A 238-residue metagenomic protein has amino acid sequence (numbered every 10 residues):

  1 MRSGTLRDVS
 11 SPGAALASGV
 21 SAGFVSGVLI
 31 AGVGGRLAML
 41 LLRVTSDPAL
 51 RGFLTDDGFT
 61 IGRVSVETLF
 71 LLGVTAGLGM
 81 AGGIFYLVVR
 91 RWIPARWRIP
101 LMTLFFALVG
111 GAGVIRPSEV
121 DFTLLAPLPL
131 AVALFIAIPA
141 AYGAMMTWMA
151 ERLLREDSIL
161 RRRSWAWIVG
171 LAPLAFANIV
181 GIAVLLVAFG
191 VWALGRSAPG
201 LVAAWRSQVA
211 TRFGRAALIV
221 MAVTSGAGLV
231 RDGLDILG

Functional and structural regions predicted by a protein language model:
R2-G238: Juxtamembrane/disordered regions of integral membrane proteins
